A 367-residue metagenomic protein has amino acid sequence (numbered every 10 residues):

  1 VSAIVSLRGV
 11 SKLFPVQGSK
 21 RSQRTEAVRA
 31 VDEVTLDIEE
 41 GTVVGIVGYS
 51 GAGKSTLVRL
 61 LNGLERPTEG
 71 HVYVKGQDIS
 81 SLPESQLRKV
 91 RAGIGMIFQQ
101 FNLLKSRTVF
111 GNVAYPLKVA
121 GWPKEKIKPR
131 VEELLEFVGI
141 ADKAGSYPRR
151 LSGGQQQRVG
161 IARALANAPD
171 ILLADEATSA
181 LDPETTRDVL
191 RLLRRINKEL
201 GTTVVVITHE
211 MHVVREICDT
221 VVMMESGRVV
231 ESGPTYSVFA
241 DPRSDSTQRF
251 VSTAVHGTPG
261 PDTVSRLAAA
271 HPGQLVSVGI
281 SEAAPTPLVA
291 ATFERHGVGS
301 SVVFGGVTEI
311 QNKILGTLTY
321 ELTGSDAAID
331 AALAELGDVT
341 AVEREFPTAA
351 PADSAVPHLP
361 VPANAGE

Functional and structural regions predicted by a protein language model:
R21-T25, I79-G95, V119, K124-E125 (+1 more regions): ABC ATPase NBD coupling module
V47-Y49: The feature captures the beta-strand-to-loop junction immediately N-terminal to the Walker
N62: Helix-to-loop junction immediately C-terminal to a conserved catalytic motif
Q77-D78, A114, K118, E125-D142: Conserved ABC ATPase "signature" region
S146-R149, A166-N167: Conserved signature/switch motifs of ABC ATPase nucleotide-binding domains
V214-E216: A short, surface-exposed alpha-helical micro-motif characterized by mixed small hydrophobic and charged/polar residues
S232-G233, D241: ABC ATPase "signature
